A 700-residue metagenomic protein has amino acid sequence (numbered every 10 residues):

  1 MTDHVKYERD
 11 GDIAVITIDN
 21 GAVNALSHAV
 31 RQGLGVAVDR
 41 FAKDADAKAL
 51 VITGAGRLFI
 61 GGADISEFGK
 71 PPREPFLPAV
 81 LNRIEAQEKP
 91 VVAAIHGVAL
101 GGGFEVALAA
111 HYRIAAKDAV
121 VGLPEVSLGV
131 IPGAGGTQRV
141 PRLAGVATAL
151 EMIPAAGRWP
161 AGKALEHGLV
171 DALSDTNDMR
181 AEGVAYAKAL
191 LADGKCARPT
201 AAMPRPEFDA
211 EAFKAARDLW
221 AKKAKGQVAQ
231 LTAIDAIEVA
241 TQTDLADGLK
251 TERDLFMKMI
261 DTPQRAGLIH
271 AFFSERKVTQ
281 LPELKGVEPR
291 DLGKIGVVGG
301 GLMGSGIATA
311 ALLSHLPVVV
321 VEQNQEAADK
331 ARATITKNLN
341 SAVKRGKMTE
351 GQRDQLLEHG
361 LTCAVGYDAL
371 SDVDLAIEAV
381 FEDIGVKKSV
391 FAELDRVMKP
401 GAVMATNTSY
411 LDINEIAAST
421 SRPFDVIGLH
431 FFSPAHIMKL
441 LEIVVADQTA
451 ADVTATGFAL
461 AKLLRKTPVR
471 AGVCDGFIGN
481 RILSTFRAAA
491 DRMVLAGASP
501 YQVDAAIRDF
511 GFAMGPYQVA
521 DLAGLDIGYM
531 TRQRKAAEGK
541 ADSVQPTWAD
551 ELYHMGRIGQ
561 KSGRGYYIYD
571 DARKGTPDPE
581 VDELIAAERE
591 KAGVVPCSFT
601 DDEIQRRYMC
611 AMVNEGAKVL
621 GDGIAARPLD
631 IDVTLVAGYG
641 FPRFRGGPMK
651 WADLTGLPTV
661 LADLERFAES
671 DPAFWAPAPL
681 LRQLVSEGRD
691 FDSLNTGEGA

Functional and structural regions predicted by a protein language model:
M1-T53, P75, A79-N82: Conserved CoA-thioester-binding segment of acyl-CoA-metabolizing enzymes
D3, D19, R31, P71-F76 (+5 more regions): N-terminal glycine-rich phosphate-binding loop for ADP-containing cofactors
I52-T53, I60, F68, A93 (+3 more regions): Redox-cofactor binding/interface segments in oxidoreductases and associated redox assembly factors
R57-G61, L100-G101, L411-D412: Short, active-site-adjacent cap segments at secondary-structure transitions
G62-R83: Extended, non-globular alpha-helical segments
L81-A93, G97: Conserved catalytic cysteine-centered active-site region of acyl-thioester-dependent Claisen-condensing enzymes
